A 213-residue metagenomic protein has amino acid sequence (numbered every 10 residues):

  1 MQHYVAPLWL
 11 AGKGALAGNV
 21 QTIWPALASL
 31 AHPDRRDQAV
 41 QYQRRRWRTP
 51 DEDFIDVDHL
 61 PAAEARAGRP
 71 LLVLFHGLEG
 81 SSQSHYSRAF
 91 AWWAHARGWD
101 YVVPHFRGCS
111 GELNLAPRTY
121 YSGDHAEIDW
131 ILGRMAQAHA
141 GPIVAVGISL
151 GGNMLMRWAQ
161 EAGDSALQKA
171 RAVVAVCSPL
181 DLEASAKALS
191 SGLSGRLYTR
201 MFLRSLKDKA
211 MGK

Functional and structural regions predicted by a protein language model:
M1-H32: N-terminal presequences and immediately downstream first alpha-helices
A6, H139-K213: Alpha/beta-hydrolase-fold enzymes
Q21-E64: N-terminal cap/lid segment of alpha/beta-hydrolase-fold proteins
D53, Q83, Y121-H125: Phosphate/oxyanion-binding active-site loops and adjacent basic polyanion-contact surfaces
I55-D58, A67-G68, Q83, E183-S185: Short helix/loop capping segments that flank catalytic or ligand/cofactor-binding pockets
A62-L115, W130: Short, surface-exposed "cap/lid" segments of acyl-processing enzymes
A91, L132, A136, A159-G163: A conserved amphipathic alpha-helix that caps or lines the catalytic cleft of carbohydrate- and lipid-modifying enzymes
R107-V144: Catalytic nucleophile-loop/oxyanion-hole region of alpha/beta-hydrolase and closely related hydrolase-like folds
